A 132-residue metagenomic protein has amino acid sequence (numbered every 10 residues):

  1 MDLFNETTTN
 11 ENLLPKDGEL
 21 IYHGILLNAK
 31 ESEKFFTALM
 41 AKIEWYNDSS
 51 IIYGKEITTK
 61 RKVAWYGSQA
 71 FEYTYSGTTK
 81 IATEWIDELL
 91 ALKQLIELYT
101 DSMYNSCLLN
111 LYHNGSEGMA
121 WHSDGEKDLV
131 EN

Functional and structural regions predicted by a protein language model:
M1-N132: Non-heme Fe(II) oxygenase metal-center motifs and adjacent flexible, charged/small-residue loops
